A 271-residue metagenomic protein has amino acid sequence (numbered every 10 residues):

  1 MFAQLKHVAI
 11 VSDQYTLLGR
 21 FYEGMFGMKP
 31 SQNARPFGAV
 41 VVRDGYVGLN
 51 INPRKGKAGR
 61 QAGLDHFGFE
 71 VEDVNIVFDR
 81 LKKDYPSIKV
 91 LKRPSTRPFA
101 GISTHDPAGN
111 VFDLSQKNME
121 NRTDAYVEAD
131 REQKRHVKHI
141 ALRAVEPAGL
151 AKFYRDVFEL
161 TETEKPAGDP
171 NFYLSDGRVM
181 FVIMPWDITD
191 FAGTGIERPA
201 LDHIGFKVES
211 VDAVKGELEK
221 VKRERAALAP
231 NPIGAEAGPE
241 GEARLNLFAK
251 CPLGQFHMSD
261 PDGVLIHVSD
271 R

Functional and structural regions predicted by a protein language model:
M1, K82-Q133, A141, K165 (+2 more regions): Vicinal oxygen chelate
M1-G19, L64-F67, K117-A151, T161 (+2 more regions): N-terminal beta-strand motif that seeds the catalytic metal site of vicinal oxygen chelate
F2, A9-L49, P98-S103, A141-I188: Core segments of cupin and vicinal oxygen chelate
Q4-D13, V40-V41, K57-L81, A100-H105 (+4 more regions): Vicinal oxygen chelate
L5, V42, L49, V71 (+5 more regions): Fold-core signature of tandem repeat domains
Y46-N50, G59, G109-F112, R178-V182 (+1 more regions): Short, charged/polar, Gly/Pro-enriched secondary-structure boundary elements
N50-P53, E120-Y126, I188-G193, A243: A short, acidic/glycine-rich surface segment
A148-N231, P239-F256, P261: Structured core of small recognition/catalytic domains
